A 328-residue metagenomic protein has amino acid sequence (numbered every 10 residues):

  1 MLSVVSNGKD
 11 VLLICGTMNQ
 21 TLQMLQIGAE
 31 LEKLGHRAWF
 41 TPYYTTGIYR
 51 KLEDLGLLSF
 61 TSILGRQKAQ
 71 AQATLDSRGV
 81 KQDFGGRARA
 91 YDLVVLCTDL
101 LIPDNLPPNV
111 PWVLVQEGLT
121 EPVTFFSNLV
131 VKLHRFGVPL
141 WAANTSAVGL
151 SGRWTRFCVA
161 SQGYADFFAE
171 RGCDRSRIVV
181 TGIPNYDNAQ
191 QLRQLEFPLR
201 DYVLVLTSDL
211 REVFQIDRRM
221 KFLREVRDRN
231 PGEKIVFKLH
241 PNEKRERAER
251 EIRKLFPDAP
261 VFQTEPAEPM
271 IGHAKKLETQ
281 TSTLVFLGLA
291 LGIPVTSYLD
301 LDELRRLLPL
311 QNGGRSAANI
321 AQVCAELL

Functional and structural regions predicted by a protein language model:
V4-M18, V205: Nucleotide-activated donor-dependent transferases that construct or modify glycoconjugates
L12-L34, W39-N188, V285: Active-site and donor-binding regions of nucleotide-sugar-utilizing enzymes
L22-M24, E30, N185-E251: Conserved catalytic-core segment of nucleotide-activated headgroup transferases in glycan assembly
Y44, L55-S62, N230-T264: Catalytic donor nucleotide-activated moiety binding site of glycosyltransferases and closely related
Y49-K51, P122-V130, N188-R193, M270-H273 (+2 more regions): Short, charged, surface-exposed secondary-structure boundary motifs
L55-S62, P108-V115, R175, I252-F262 (+2 more regions): Active-site regions of enzymes building and remodeling cell-envelope glycoconjugates
L96, Q263-P309: A donor-sugar binding/catalytic signature common to diverse glycosyltransferases and related nucleotide-sugar
W154, R306-L328: Leloir-type glycosyltransferase catalytic cores
